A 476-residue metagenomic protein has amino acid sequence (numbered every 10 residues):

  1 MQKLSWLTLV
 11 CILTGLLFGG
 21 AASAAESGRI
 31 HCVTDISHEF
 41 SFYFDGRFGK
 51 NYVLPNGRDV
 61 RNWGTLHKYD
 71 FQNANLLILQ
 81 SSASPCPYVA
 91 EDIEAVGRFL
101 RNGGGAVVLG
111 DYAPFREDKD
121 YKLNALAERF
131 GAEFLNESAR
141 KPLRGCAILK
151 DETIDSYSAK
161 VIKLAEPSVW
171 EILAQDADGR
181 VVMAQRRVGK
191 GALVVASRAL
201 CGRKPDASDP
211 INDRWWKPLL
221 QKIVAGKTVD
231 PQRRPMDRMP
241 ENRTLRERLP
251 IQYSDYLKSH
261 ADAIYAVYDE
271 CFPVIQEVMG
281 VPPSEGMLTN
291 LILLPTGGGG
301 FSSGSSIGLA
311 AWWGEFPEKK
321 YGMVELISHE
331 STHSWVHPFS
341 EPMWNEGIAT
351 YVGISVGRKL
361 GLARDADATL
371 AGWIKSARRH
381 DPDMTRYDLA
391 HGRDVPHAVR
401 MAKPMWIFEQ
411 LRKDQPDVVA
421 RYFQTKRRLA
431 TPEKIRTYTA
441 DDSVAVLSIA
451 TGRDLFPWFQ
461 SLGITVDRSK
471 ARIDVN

Functional and structural regions predicted by a protein language model:
T8-L17: Bacterial N-terminal signal peptides
A22-L76, D111-Y112, G202-R203, G226-P240 (+2 more regions): Aromatic-Pro/Gly-enriched surface loop or interdomain linker that acts as a lid/target-recognition segment
A25-R29, I36, S41-D45, D111-G191 (+1 more regions): An acidic, glycine-rich "communication" segment
E26-D35, N51, P55, N73-A74 (+2 more regions): A glycine-centered loop/beta-turn motif at secondary-structure junctions
I30-D35, D70-D120, K190: Short alpha-beta junction capping motif
N242-H337, E341: Juxtacatalytic substrate-recognition/specificity segment
Y321, P342, E346-D414, A420-Q424 (+1 more regions): Acidic/His/Gly-enriched intrinsically disordered linker/tail segments that often contain short helix/coil "MoRF-like"
P432-N476: Beta/coil-rich, acidic/histidine-enriched accessory regions frequently appended to metallopeptidases
